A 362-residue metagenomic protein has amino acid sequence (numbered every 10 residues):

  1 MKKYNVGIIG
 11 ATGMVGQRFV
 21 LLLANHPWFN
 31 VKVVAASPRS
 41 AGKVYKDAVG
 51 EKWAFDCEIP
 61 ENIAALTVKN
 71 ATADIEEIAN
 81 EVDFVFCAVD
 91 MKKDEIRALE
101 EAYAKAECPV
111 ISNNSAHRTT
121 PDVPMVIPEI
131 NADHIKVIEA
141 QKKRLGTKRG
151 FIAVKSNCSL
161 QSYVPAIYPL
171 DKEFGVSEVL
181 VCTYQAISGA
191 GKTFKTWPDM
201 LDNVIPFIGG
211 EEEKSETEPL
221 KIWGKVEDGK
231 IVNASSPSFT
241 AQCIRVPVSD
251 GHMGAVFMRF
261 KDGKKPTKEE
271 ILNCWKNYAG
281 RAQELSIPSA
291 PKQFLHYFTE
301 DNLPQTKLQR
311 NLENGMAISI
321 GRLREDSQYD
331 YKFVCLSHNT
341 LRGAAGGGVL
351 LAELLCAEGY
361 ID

Functional and structural regions predicted by a protein language model:
M1-F207, S238, I318, L323-S327 (+1 more regions): N-terminal Rossmann-like NAD(P) cofactor-binding subdomain of oxidoreductases, focused on the glycine-rich
S188-D362: Charged docking surfaces used in two-component/phosphorelay signaling
